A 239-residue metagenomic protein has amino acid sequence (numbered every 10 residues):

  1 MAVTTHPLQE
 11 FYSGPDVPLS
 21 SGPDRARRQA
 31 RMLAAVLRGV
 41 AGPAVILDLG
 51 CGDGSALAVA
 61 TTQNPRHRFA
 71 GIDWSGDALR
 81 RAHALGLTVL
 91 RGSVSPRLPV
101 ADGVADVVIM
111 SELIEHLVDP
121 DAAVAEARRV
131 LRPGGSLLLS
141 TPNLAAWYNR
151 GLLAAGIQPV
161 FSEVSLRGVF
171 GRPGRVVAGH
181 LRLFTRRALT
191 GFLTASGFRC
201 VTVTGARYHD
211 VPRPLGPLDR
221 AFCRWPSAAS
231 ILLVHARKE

Functional and structural regions predicted by a protein language model:
T4-R27, S55, V118-E126, V130 (+1 more regions): S-adenosyl-L-methionine-dependent methyltransferase catalytic module, highlighting the catalytic core
R25-A35: A short, well-structured juxtamembrane/interface segment
L33-G151, T185-R186, T190, L233-K238: Conserved SAM-binding loop
